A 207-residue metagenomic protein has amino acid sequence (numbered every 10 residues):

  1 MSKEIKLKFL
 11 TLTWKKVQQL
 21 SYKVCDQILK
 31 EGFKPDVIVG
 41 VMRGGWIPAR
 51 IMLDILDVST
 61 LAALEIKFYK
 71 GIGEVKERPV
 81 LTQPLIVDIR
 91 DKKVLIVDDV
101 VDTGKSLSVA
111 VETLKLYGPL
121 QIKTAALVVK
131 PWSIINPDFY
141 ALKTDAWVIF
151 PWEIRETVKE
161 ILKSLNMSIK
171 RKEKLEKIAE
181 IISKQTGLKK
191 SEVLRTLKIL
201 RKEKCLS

Functional and structural regions predicted by a protein language model:
M1-S207: PRPP-associated nucleotide enzymes
